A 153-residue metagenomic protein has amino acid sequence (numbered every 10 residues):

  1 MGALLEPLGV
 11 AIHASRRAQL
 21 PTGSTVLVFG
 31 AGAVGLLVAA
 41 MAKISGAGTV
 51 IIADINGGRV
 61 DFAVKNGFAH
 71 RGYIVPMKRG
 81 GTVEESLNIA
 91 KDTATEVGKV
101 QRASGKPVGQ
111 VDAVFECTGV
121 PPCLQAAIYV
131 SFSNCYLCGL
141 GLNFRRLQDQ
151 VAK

Functional and structural regions predicted by a protein language model:
M1-F29, K78: NAD(P)H dinucleotide-binding glycine-rich loop of Rossmann-like/cofactor-binding domains, especially the beta1-alpha1
G2, G9, T25-V26, T49-I51 (+2 more regions): Structural motif
V10, V34, A42: Hydrophobic/small residue at the entry helix of a nucleotide-binding pocket
R16-R17, K43-G46, Y129-S133: Alpha-helix C-terminal capping segments
V28-A31, K43-L124: Adenosine-nucleotide cofactor-binding segment
G35, R59, F144-R146: Flexible, glycine-rich phosphate/dinucleotide-binding loops and adjacent beta-alpha linkers at cofactor/substrate
T118-K153: Glycine-rich phosphate-binding loop and adjacent beta-alpha segment of Rossmann(oid) nucleotide-cofactor-binding
